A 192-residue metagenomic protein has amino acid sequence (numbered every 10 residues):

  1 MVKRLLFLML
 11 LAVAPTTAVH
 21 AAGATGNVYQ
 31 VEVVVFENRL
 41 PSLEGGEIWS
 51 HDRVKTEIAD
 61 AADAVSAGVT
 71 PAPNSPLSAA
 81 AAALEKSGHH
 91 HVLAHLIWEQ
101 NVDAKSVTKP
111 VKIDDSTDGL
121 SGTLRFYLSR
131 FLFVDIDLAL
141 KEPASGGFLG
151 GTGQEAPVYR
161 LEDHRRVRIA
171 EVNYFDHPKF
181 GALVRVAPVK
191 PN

Functional and structural regions predicted by a protein language model:
M1-L5: Positively charged n-region of N-terminal signal peptides that target proteins for export
L6-P15: Bacterial N-terminal signal peptides
P15-A21: Compositionally biased non-globular segments, especially hydrophobic aliphatic-rich helices of signal peptides
A21-R166, F175: Extended, low-hydrophobicity segments enriched in charged/polar residues
A156-N192: C-terminal partner/receptor-binding element of secreted or periplasmic proteins
